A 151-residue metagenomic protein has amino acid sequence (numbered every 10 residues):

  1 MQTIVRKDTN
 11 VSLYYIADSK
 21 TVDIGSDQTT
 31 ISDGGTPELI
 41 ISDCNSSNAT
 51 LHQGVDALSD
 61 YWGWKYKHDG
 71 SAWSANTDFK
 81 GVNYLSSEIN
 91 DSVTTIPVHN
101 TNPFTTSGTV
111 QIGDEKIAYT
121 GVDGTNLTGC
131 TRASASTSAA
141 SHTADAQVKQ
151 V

Functional and structural regions predicted by a protein language model:
M1-F79: Interaction-interface detector
I16, N76-V151: Autoprocessing Asn-cyclization modules and mimics
